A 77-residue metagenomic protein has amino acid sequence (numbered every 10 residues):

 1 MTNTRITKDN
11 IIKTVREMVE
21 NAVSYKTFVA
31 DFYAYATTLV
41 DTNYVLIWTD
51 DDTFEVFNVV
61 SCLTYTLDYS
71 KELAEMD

Functional and structural regions predicted by a protein language model:
N3-K26: N-terminal acidic leader/helix
A22-D77: Acidic, low-complexity, intrinsically disordered interaction modules
